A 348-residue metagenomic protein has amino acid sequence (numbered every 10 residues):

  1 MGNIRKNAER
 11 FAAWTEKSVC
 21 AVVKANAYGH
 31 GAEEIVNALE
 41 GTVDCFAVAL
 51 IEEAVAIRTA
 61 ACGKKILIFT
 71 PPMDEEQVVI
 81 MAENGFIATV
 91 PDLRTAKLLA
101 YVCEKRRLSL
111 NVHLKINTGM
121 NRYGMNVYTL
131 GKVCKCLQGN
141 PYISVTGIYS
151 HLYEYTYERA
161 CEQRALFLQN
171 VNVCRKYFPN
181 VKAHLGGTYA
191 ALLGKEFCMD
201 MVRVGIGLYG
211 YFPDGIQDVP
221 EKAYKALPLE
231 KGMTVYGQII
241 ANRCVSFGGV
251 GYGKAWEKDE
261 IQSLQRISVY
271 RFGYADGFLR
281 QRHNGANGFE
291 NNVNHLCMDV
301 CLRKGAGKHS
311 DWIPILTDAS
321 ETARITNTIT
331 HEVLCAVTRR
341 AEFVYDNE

Functional and structural regions predicted by a protein language model:
M1-I87, A100-Y101, S109, S144 (+1 more regions): A charged N-terminal "starter" segment
A25-A38, N84, A96-N111, T118-Q238 (+1 more regions): Active-site loop/helix belt of alpha/beta enzymes
I51-E52, T70-D74, L93-T95, I116-T118 (+2 more regions): Short, acidic/turn-prone active-site loops that include or flank metal/cofactor- and phosphate-binding residues
T89-D92, K105: Replace "Mg2+/Mn2+-dependent" with "divalent metal-dependent
C244-E348: C-terminal accessory subdomain/extension
